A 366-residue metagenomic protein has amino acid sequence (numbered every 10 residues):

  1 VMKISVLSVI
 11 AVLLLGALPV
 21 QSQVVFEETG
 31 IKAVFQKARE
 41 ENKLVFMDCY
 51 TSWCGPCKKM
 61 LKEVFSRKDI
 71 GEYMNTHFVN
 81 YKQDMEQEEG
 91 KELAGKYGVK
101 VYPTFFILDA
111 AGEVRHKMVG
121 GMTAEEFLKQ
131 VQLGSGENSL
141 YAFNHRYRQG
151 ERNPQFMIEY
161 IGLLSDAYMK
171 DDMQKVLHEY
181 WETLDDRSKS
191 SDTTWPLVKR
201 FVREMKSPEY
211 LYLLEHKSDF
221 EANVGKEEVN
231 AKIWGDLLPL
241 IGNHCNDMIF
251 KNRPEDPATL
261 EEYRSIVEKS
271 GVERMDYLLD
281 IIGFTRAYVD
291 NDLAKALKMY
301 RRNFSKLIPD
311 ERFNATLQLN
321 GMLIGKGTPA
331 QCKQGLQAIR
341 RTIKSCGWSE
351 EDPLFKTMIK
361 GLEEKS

Functional and structural regions predicted by a protein language model:
V1-V25: Bacterial Sec-dependent N-terminal signal peptides
V24-T29, E63-G90, V99-Y102, I107: Thiol-based oxidoreductase modules, predominantly thioredoxin-like and allied folds used for disulfide exchange
F26-L44, M74: A short beta-strand-turn-helix
E41-V45, T76-V79, A110-E113: Loop/turn elements at helix/coil->beta-strand transitions in domains of secreted/extracellular proteins
N42-V45, Y50-W53, V101: Short pre-active-site segment immediately N-terminal to redox-active cysteine/selenocysteine motifs in thiol-based
C49-F65: Conserved redox-active cysteine motifs that mediate thiol-disulfide chemistry, especially di-cysteine Cys-X(1-2)-Cys
K100-A142: Non-catalytic, surface beta->alpha helical segment in thiol-disulfide oxidoreductase systems
G150-S366: Oxidative protein folding and maturation machinery
